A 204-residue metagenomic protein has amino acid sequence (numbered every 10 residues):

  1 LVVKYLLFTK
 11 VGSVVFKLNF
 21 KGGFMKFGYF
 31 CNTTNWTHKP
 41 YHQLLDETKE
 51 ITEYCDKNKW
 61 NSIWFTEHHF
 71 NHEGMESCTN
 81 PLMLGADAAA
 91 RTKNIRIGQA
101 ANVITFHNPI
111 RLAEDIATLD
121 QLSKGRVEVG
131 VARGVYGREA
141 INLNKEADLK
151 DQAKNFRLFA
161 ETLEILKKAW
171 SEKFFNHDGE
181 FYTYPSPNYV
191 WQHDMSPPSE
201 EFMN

Functional and structural regions predicted by a protein language model:
Y5-F24: Short, Lys/Arg-enriched N-terminal segments with co-localized hydrophobic residues within the first ~10-30 amino acids
F20, F24-R91, I95: N-terminal beta1-alpha1-beta2 module of alpha/beta enzyme domains
M25-F27, K59-S62, T92-I97, S123-E128 (+2 more regions): Short, well-ordered coil/turn segments that N-cap beta-strands
C31, E67, Q99-A101, V127 (+1 more regions): Glycine-rich, histidine-containing beta strand-loop boundary motifs that form or position
N35-H38, G98-F106: The substrate-binding groove and active-site-proximal loops of carbohydrate-active enzymes, especially glycoside
Q43-E47, T105-T118: Glycine-rich anion/phosphate-binding loops
R91, I95-G98, I104, L112-A113: Outer membrane beta-barrel
R111-N204: Internal, glycine-rich beta/alpha segment that forms the wall or movable "lid" of small-molecule/cofactor binding
